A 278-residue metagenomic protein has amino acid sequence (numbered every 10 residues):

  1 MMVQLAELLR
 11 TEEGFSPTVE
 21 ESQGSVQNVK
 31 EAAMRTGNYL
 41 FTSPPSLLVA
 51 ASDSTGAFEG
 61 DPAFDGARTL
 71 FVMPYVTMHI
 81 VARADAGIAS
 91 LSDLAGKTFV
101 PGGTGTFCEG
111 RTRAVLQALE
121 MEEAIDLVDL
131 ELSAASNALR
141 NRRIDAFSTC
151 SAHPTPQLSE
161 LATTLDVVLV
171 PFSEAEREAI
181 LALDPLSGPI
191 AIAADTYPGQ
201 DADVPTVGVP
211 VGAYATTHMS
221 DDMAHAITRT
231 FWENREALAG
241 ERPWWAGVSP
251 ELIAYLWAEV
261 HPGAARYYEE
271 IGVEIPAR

Functional and structural regions predicted by a protein language model:
M1-P17, V72-N141, P250-G263, Y267: Bilobed "Venus flytrap"/periplasmic-binding protein-like clamshell domains and structurally analogous long
M1-S43, V49-A50: N-terminal (or domain-start) structured segment
A6-G14, A33-G37, S52, D85 (+6 more regions): Sec-exported extracytoplasmic/periplasmic mature domains
E12-G14, G24-Q27, M34-G37, F64-A67 (+4 more regions): Extracytoplasmic
T18-V19, N38-S43, H79-V81, V100-P101 (+1 more regions): Structural recognition of the beta-strand scaffold that forms the well-ordered cores of secreted hydrolase catalytic
G37-P74, T155-P156: Acidic, polar ligand-binding/catalytic clefts
P44-S46, S54-E59, A86, E123-Y214 (+1 more regions): Pocket-lining segment of extracytoplasmic ligand-binding domains
L130, A134, R140-N141, S151-L169 (+3 more regions): An extracytoplasmic/periplasmic, membrane-proximal ligand-sensing/linker region
